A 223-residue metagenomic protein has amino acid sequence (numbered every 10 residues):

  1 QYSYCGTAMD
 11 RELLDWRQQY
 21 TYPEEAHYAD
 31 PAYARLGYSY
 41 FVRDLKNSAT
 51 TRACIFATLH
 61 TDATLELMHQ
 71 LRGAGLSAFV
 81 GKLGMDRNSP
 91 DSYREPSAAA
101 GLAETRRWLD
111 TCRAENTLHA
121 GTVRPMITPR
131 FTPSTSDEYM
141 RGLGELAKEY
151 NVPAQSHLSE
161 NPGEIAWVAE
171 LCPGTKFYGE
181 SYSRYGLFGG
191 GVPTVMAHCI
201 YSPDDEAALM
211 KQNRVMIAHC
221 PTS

Functional and structural regions predicted by a protein language model:
Q1-Y2: Active-site recognition of the HExxH zinc-binding catalytic motif
C5-L76, L102-H119: Alpha-helical scaffold segments that flank or form the walls of functional sites
A26, T50, P129, V192-P193 (+1 more regions): Short, basic, glycine/proline-bearing loop/turn elements
S48, A74, E149, Q212-N213: Structural motif
A53-C54, A154, I217: Hydrophobic residues within beta-strands of alpha/beta enzymes
D62-Y201, D205: Metal-coordinating catalytic core of metallo-dependent amide/deamination hydrolases
S202-D205, K211-T222: A conserved active-site cap/scaffold subdomain adjacent to cofactor or substrate pockets
